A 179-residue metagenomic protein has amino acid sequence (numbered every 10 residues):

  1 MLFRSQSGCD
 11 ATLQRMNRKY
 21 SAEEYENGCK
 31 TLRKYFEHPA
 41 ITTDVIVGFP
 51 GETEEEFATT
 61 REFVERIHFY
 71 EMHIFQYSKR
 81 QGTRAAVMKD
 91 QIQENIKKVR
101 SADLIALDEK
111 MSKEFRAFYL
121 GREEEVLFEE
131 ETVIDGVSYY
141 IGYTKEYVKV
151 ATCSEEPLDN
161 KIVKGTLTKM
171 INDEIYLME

Functional and structural regions predicted by a protein language model:
M1: Extracellular interaction modules
R4-E71, Y77-I96: Conserved non-cysteine loop/helix-boundary elements of the Radical SAM core domain that shape
V87-E179: Terminal RNA-binding accessory module
